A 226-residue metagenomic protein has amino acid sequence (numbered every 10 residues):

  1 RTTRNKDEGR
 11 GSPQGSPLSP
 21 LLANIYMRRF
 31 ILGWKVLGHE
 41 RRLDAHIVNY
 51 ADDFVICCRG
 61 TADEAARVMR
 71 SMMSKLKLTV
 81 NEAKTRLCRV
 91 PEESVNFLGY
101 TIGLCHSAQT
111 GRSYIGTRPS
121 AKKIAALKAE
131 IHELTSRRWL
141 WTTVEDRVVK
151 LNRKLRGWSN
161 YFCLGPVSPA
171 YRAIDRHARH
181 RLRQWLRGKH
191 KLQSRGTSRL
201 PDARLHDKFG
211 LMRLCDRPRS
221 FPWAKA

Functional and structural regions predicted by a protein language model:
R1-A226: Non-catalytic terminal/accessory segments
